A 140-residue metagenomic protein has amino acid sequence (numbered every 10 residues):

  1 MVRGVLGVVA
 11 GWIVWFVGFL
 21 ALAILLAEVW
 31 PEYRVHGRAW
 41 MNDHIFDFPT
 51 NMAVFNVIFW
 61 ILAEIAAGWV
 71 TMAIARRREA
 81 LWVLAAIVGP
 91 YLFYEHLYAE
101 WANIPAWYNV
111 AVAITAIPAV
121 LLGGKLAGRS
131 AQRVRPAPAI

Functional and structural regions predicted by a protein language model:
M1-I140: Juxtamembrane/disordered regions of integral membrane proteins
